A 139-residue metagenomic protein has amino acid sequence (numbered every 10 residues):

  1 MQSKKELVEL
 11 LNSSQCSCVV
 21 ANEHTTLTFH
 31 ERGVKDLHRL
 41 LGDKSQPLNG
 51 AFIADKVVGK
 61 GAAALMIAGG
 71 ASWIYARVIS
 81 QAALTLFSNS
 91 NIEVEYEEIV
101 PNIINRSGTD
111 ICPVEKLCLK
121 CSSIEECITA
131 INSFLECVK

Functional and structural regions predicted by a protein language model:
M1-R77, I99, I104-I111, L117: Conserved mixed alpha/beta catalytic, RNA-binding, or beta-rich assembly cores of soluble enzyme, regulatory
S13, G69-S72, L84-K139: C-terminal binding/interaction regions
V78-A82: Short, polar loop motifs at secondary-structure junctions
